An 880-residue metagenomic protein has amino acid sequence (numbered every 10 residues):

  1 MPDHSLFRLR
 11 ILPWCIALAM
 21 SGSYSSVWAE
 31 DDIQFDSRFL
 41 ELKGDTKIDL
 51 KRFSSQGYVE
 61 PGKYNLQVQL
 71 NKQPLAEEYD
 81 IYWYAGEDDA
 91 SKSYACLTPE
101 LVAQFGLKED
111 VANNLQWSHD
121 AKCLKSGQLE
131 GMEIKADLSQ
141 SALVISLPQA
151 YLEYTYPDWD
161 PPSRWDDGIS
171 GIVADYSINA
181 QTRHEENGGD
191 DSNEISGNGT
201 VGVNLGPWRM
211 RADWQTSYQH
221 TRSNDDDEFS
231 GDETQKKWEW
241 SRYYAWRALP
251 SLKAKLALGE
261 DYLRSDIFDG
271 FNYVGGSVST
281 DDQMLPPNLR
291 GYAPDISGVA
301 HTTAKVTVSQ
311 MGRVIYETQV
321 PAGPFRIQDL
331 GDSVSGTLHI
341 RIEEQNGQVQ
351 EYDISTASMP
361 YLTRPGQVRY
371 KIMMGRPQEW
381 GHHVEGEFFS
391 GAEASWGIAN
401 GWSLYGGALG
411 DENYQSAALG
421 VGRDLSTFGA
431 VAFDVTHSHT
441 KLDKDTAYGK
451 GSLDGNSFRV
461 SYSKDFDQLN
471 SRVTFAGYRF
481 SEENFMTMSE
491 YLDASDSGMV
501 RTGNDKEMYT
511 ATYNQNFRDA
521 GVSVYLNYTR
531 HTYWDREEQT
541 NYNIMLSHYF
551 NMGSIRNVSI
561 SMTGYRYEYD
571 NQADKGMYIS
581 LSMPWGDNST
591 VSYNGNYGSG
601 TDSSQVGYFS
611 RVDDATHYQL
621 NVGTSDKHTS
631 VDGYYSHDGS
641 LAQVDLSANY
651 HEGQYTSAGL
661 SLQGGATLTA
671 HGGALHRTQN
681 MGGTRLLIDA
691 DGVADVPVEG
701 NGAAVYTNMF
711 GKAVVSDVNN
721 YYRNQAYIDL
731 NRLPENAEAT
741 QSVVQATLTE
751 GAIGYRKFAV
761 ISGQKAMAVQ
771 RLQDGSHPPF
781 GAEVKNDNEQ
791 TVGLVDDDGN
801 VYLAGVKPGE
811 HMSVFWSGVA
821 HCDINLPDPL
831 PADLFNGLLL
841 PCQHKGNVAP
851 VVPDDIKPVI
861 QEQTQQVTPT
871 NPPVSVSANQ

Functional and structural regions predicted by a protein language model:
P2-L18, W28-R290, S599-T667, R677: Post-signal-peptide, soluble extracytosolic/periplasmic N-terminal scaffold domains of envelope/secretory systems
E60-Q69, Q73-W83, G692-G702, D774-N788: Short, ordered, surface-exposed loop/turn motifs in non-cytosolic proteins
V68, I296-G298, L686-A690, Q764-Q773: A short, amphipathic beta-strand motif
D80, A703-K712, E789-N800: Short, acidic Ser/Thr/Gly-rich low-complexity loop/linker segments typical of extracellular and cell-surface proteins
D88-L97, L330-S335, G711-E738, E750 (+2 more regions): Short Pro-Gly-centered beta-turn/loop motif in secreted/extracellular proteins
R164-E228, V368-D443, S471, S610-T616 (+3 more regions): Conserved, compact domain cores that house catalytic/ligand-binding motifs in diverse enzymes and effector modules
W165, N193-P207, G231-P250, G386-N400 (+12 more regions): Feature captures outer-membrane beta-barrel proteins of Gram-negative bacteria and organelles
Y176-A180, A212-T216, L256-Y262, I372-R376 (+9 more regions): Transmembrane beta-barrel strands of outer-membrane/channel proteins
